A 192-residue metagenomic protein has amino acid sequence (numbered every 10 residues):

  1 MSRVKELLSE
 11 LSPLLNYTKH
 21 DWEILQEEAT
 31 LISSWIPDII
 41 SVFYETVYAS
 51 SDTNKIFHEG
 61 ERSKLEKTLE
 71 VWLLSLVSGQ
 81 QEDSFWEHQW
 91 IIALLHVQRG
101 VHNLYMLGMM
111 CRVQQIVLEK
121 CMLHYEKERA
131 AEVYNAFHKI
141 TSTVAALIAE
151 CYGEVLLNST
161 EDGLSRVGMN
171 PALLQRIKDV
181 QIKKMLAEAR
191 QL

Functional and structural regions predicted by a protein language model:
M1-S2, L11-L14, L74-L192: Long, amphipathic alpha-helical coupling/dimerization segments that relay conformational signals between
M1-S51: Basic/polar, acidic-poor N-terminal "presequence/leader" segments that form or can form short amphipathic helices
E10, H20, I24-E27, D52 (+5 more regions): Exposed alpha-helical structural elements
T18, T30, T46, T53 (+3 more regions): Residue-identity detector for threonine
I24-W35, N54-E61, L65, V97-Y105 (+1 more regions): Non-transmembrane, amphipathic alpha-helical segments
D38, V42, K64, T68 (+2 more regions): Short, well-structured alpha-helical interface segments that form or flank functional binding sites
F43-V77: Structured interaction and signal-relay segments at domain junctions
